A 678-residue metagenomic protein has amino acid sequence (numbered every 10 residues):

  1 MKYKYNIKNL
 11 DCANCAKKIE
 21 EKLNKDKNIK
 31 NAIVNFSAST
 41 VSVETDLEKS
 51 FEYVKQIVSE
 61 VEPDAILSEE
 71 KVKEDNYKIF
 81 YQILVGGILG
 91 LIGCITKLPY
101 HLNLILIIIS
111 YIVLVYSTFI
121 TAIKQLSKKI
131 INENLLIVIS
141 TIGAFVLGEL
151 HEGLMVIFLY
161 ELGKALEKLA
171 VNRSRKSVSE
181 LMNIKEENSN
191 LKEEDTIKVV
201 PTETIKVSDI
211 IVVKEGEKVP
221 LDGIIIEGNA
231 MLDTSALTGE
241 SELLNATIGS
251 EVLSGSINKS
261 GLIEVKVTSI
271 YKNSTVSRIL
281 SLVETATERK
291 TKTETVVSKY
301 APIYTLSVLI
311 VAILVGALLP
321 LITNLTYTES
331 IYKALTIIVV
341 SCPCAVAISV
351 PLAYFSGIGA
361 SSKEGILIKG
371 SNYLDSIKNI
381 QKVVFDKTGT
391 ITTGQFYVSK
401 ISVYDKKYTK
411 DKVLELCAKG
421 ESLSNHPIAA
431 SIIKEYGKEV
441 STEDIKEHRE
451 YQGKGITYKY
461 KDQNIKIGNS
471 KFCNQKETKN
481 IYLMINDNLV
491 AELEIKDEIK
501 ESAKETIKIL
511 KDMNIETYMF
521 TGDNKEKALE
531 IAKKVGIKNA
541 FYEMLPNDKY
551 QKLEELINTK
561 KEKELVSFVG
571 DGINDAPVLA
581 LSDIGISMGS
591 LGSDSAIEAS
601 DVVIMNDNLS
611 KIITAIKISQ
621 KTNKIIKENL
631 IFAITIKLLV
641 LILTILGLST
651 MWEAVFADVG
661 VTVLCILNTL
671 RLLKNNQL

Functional and structural regions predicted by a protein language model:
M1-L102, V171, T196, S281-R289 (+4 more regions): Flexible metal-binding regulatory segments at protein termini and peripheral loops
K17, D462, N488-E628, I636: Conserved ATP-binding TGD loop and adjacent catalytic N/P-domain core of P-type ATPases
K30-T45, E52, E180-N273, L280 (+2 more regions): Conserved cytosolic catalytic loops of P-type ATPases
Y53-E74, C94, Y100, L106-K192 (+6 more regions): Actuator/coupling domain of P-type ATPases
Y81-L91, T295-N324, K333-Y354, K627-F656: Bilayer-spanning, highly hydrophobic alpha-helical transmembrane segments
G93-T96, K561-K563, S600, M605-L678: Membrane-embedded transport module
I123-N132, L166-E180, L352-S371, L670-L678: Juxtamembrane helix-loop transition segments at the membrane interface in multi-pass membrane proteins
K214, V398, S402-I515, K525 (+1 more regions): P-type ATPase nucleotide-binding
